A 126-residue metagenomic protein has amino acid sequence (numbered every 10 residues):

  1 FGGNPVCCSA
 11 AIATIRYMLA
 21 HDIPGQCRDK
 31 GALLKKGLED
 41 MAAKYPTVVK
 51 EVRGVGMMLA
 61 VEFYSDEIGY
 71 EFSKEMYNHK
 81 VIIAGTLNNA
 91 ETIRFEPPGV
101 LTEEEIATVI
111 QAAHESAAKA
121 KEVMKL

Functional and structural regions predicted by a protein language model:
F1-L126: Conserved N-terminal phosphate-binding loop of PLP-dependent enzymes in the Aspartate aminotransferase
